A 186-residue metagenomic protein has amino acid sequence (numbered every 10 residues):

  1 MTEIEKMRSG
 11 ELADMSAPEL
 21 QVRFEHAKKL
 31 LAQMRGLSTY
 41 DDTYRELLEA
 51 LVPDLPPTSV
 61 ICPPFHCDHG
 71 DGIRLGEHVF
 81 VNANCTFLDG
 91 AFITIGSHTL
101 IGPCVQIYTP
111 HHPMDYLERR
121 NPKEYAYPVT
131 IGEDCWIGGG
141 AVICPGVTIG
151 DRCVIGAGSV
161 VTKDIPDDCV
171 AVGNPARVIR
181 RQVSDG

Functional and structural regions predicted by a protein language model:
M1-T58, A176-R180, S184-G186: Terminal amphipathic alpha-helical/low-complexity segments used for targeting or macromolecular assembly
F65-I149, N174-G186: Flexible, glycine/small-residue-enriched loop-and-beta-strand segment within the central core of proteins
Y108, T162, V170-V172: Structural detector of well-ordered beta-strand residues that form the stable sheet scaffold of enzyme domains
W136, V154, V170-V172: Short-chain dehydrogenase/reductase
R152-D164: C-terminal/domain-terminus segments
T162-D168, S184-D185: Gly/Pro- and small hydrophobic-enriched strand-loop and loop-to-helix capping segments that sit at the rims
